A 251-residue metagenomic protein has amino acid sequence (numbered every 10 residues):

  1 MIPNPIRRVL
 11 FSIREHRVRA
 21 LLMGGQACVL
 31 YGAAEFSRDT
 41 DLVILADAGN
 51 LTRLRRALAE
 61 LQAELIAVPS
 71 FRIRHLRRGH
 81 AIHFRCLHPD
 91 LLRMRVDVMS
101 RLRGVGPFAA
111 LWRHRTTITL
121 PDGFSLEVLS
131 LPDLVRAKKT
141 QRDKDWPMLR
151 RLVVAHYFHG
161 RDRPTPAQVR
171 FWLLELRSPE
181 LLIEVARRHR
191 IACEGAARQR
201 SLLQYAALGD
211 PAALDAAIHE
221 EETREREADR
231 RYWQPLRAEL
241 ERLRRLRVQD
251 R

Functional and structural regions predicted by a protein language model:
M1-R251: Compositionally biased terminal segments of proteins
